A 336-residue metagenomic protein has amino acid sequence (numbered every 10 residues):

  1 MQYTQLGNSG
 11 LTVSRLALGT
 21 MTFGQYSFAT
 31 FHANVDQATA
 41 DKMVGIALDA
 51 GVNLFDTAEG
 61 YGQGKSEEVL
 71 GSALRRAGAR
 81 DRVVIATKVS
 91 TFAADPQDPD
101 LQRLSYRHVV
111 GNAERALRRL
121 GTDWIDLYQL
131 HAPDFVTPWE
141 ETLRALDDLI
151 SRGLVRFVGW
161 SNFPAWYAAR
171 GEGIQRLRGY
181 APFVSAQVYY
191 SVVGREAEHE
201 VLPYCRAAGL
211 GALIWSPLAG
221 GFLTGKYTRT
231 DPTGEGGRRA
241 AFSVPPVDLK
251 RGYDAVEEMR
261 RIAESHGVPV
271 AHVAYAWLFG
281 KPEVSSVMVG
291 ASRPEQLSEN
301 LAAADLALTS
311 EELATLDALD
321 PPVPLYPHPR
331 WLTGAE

Functional and structural regions predicted by a protein language model:
M1-Q2, D41, D231-S265, G280-S285 (+1 more regions): Terminal-tail/helix-coil boundary detector
M1-V83: N-terminal binding-site loop/beta-alpha segment at the start of enzyme catalytic domains that lines or forms
L6, L18, A40, F55 (+13 more regions): Conserved, mostly hydrophobic/aromatic
V13-A17, N53-L54, R82-A86, W124-L127 (+4 more regions): Structural preference for beta-strand elements that scaffold enzyme active sites
M21, A58-G60, K88-F92, L130-P133 (+4 more regions): Active-site beta-loop-alpha junctions enriched in small/polar residues
G24-T30, F92-P99, L223, Q296-S298: A short acidic, helix-capping loop that chelates divalent metal ions and anchors anionic groups
Y26-S27, A94-E196, E200: Glycine/proline-rich, positively charged, aromatic-decorated active-site loop/lid region on the catalytic face
A197-E235, P269: Aromatic-lined glycan-binding groove of carbohydrate-active enzymes
